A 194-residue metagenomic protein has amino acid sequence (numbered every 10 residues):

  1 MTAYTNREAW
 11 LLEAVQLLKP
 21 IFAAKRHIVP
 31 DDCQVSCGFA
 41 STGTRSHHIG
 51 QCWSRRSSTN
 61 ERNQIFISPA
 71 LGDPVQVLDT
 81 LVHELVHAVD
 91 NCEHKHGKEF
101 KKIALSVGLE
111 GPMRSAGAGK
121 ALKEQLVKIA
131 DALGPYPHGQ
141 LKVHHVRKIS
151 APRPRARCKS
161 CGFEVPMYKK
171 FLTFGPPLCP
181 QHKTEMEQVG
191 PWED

Functional and structural regions predicted by a protein language model:
M1-D73, C92-D194: Metalloprotease/metallohydrolase-associated module, dominated by Zn2+-dependent proteases
D79-C92: Active-site recognition of the HExxH zinc-binding catalytic motif
